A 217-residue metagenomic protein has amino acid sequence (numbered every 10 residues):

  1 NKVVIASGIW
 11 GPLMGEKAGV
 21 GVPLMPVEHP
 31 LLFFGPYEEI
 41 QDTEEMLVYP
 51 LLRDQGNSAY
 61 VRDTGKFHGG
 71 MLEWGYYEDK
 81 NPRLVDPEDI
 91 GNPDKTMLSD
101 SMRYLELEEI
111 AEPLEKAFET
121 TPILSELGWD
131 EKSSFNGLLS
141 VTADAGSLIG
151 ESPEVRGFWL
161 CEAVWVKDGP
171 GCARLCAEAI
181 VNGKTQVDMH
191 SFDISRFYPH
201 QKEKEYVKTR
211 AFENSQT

Functional and structural regions predicted by a protein language model:
N1-D89, T96-Y104, E112-L127, E205-T217: Flavin-dependent oxidoreductases
L98-S215: C-terminal catalytic lobe of FAD-dependent flavoproteins
